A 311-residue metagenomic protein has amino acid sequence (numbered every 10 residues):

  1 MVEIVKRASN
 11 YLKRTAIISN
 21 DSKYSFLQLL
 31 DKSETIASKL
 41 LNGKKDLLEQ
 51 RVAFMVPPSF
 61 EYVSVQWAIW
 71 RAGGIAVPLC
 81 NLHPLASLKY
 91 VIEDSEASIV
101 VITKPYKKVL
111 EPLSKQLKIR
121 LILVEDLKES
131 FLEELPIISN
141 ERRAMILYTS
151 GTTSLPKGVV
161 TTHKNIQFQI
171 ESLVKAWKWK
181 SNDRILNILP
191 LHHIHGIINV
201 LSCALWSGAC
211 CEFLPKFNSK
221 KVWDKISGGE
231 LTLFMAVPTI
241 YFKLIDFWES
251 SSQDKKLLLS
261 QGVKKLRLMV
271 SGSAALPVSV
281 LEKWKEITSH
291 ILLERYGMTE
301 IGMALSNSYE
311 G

Functional and structural regions predicted by a protein language model:
E3-S25, G43: AMP-dependent adenylate-forming
S22, A37-H83: Conserved AMP-binding/adenylate-forming
S25-L27, A144-E171: Conserved AMP-binding A3 loop
G43, W67, R71-I138: Structural core segment of the AMP-binding/adenylate-forming
H83-L113, S130, Q169-L186, N218-T232: Conserved ATP-dependent adenylate/AMP-binding module captured primarily in the ANL superfamily
S130-Y148, S154-L155, K178-R184: Conserved pre-ATP/AMP-binding loop-to-beta segment of ANL
Q167-R184, I194-L233, K243, F247-S250 (+1 more regions): Conserved AMP-binding/adenylation subdomain of ANL enzymes
L231-A236, F247-G311: Gly/Ser/Thr-rich phosphate-binding loop
